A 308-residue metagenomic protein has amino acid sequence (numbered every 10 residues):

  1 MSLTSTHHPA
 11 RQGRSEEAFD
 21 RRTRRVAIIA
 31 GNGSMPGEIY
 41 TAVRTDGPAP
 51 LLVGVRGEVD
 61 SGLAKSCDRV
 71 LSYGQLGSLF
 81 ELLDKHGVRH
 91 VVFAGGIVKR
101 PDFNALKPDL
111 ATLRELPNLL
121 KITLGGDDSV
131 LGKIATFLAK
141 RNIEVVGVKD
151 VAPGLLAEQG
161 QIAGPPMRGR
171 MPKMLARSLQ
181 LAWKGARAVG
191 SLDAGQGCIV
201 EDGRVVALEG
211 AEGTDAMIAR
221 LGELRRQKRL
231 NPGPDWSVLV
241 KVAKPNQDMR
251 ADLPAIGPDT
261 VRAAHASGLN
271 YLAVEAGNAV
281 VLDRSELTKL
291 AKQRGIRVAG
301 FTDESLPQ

Functional and structural regions predicted by a protein language model:
T4-V55: N-terminal basic/disordered segments at the start of proteins
R25, G33-P36, V43-T45, Y73 (+3 more regions): Conserved mixed alpha/beta catalytic, RNA-binding, or beta-rich assembly cores of soluble enzyme, regulatory
I28-A30, L52-G54, F93-A94, V145-D150 (+4 more regions): General beta-strand structural signal in soluble alpha/beta enzymes
N32-M35, I97-R100, A279: Gly/Ser/Thr-rich loops at beta-strand to alpha-helix junctions that form or flank small-molecule/cofactor-binding
E38-A42, V92, A263, E286-L287: A short acidic, amphipathic alpha-helical/loop segment
V55-V88, L106-E115, L119, A216-Q308: Feature captures the catalytic cores and cofactor-binding loops of soluble hydro-lyases/lyases that act on carboxylate
L79-A152: N-terminal glycine-rich phosphate/adenylate-binding segment common to multiple enzyme folds
H86-I97, L181-V205, A299-Q308: Electropositive, surface-exposed helix/loop patches at the edges of structured domains that serve as adaptable
